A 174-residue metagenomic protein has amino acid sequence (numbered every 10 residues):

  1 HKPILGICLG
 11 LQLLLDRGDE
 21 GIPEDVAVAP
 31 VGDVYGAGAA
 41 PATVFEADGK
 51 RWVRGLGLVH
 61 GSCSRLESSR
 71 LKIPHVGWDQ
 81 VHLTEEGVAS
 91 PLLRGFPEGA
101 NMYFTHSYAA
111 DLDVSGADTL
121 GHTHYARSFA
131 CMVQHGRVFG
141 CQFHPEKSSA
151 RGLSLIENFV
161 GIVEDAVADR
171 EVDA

Functional and structural regions predicted by a protein language model:
H1-W78, E157: Cysteine-nucleophile active-site neighborhood
K2, R54, G61, A100 (+2 more regions): A structural micro-motif
L5, G57, Y103, L120 (+1 more regions): Hydrophobic/aromatic beta-strand patches that form the interior of the parallel beta-sheet core in alpha/beta enzyme
C8, H106, H144: Histidine-centered divalent metal-coordination motifs
L9, S115-G116, R151-S154: Generic recognition of short, well-ordered alpha-helical segments
G18, E85, L112, V163-V167: A general structural signal marking secondary-structure boundaries and capping sites
W78-Q134: Catalytic beta-strand/loop cores that center a nucleophilic Ser/Cys/Thr and support acyl-enzyme chemistry
R137-A174: Acyltransferase
